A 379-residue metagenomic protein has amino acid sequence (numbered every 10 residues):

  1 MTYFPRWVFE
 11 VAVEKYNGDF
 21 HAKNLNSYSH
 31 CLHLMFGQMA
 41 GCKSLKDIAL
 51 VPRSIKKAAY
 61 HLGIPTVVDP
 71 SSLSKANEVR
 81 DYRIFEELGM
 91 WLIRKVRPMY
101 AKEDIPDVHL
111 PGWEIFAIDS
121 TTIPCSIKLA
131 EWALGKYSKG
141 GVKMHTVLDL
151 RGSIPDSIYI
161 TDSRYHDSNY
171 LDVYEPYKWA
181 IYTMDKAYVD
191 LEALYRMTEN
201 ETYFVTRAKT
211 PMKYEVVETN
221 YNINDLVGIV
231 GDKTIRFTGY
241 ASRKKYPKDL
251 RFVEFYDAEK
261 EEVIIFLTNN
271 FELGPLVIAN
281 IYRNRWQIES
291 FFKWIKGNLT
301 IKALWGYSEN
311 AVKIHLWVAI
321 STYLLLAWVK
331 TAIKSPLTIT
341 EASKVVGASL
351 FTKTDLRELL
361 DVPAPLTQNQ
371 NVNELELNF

Functional and structural regions predicted by a protein language model:
M1-D47, V51, R80, E87-L88 (+3 more regions): Single, function-defining residue in the core of a domain
R53-H61, Y170-L171: Glycine-rich loop/turn
H61-L62, E103-P106, W132-G135, A193: Catalytic micro-motifs at enzyme active sites that drive phosphoryl/nucleotidyl and oxygen chemistry
H61-R80, M90: Major-groove recognition helix of helix-turn-helix-like DNA-binding domains
I84-M99: Short Lys/Arg-enriched helix C-cap and helix-to-coil transition segments that create basic nucleic-acid-contact patches
V96-I105, D167-S168: A short, well-structured juxtamembrane/interface segment
